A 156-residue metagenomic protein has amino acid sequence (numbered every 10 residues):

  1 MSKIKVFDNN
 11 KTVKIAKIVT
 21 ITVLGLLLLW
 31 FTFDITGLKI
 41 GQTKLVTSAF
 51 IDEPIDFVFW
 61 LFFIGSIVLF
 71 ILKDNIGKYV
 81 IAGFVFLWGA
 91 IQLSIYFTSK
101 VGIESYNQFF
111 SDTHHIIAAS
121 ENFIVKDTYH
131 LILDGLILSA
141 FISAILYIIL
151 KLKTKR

Functional and structural regions predicted by a protein language model:
S2-W30, S139-R156: Cytosolic juxtamembrane helix and N-cap/initiation of the first transmembrane helix
K14-G25, I81-I95: Transmembrane alpha-helical segments of multi-pass membrane proteins
L24, F50-E53, A82, T128-D134: Hydrophobic alpha-helical segments of membrane proteins, primarily the transmembrane helices and their short helical
L29-L38, L87-Y106: C-terminal TM-helix exit segments that contain a strictly Trp-centered aromatic cap at the helix terminus
F31-L69: Alpha-helical transmembrane segments and their immediate interhelical/interface regions in integral membrane proteins
I64-I81, V85: Juxtamembrane helix-break-helix junctions at the cytosolic face of small multi-pass alpha-helical membrane proteins
E104-N122: Membrane-interfacial helical/loop segments at transmembrane boundaries in membrane proteins
A119-S143: Hydrophobic alpha-helical transmembrane segments
